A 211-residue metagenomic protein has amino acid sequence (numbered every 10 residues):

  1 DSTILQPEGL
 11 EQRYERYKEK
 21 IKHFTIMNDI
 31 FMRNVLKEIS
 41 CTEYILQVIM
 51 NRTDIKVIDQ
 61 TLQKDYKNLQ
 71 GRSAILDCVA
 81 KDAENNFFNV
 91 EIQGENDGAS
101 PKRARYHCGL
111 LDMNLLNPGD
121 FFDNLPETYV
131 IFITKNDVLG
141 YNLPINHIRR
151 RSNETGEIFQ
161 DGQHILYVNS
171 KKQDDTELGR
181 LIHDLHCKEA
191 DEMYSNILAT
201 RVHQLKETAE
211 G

Functional and structural regions predicted by a protein language model:
D1-G211: Elongated, amphipathic alpha-helical interaction scaffolds
